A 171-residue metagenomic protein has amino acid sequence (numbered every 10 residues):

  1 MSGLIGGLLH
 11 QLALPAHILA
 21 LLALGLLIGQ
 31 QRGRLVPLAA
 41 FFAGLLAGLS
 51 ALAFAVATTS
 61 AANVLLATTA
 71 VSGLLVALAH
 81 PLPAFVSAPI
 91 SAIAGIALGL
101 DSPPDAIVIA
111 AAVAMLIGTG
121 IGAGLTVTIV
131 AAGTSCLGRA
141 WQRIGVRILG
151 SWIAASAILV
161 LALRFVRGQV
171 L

Functional and structural regions predicted by a protein language model:
M1-A16, F165-L171: Histidine-/acidic- and/or cysteine-rich, low-complexity loops and terminal segments associated with membrane
G7-H17, A55-A67, M115-L125: Structural signature of hydrophobic alpha-helical transmembrane segments
L14, A70, I96, A154: Divalent metal-coordination and catalytic microenvironments
I18-L35: Membrane-interfacial alpha-helical segments at the cytosolic side of multi-pass membrane proteins
L35-L45, A61-T68, A84-A94, V146-G150: Cytoplasmic-side transmembrane-helix entry/capping segments in multi-pass membrane proteins
L52-A62, A77-F85, P104-V113: Membrane-interface helix caps and helix-loop-helix hairpins in membrane proteins
A123-G138: Transmembrane alpha-helical segments of integral membrane proteins
V146-R167: Final/C-terminal transmembrane alpha-helix of multipass membrane proteins
